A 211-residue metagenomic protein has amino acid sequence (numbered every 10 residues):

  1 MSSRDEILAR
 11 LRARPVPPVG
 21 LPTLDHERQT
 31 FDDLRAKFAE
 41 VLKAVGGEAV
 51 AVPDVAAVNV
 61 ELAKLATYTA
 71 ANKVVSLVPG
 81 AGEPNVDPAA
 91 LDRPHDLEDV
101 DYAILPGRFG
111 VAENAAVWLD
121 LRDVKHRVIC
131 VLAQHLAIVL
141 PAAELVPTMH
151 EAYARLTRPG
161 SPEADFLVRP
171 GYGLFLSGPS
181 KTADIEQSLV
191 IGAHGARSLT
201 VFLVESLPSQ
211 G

Functional and structural regions predicted by a protein language model:
M1-G211: The feature marks the mature, well-folded catalytic cores of soluble enzymes
